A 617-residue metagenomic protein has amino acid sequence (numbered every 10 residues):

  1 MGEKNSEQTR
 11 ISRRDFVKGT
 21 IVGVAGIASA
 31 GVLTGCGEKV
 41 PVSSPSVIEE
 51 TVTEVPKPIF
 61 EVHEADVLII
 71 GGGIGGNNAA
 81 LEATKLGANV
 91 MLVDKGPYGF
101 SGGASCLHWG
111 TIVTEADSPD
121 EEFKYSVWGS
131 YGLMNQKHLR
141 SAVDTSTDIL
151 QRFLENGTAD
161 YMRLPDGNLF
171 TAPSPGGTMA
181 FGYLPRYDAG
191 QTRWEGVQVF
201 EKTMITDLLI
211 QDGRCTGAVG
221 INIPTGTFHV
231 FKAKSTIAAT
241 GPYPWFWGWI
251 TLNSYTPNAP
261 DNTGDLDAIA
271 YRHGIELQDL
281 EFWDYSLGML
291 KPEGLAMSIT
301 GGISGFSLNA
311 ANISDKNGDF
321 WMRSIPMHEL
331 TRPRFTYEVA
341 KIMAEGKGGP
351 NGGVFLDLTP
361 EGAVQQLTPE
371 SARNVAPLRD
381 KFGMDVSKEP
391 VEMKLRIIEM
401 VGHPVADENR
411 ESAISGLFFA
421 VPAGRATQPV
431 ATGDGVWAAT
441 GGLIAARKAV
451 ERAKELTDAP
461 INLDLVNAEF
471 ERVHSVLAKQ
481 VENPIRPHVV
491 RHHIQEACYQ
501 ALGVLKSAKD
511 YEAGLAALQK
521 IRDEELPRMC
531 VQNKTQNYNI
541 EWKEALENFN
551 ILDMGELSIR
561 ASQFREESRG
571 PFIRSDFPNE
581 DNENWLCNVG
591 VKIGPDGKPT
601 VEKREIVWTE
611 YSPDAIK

Functional and structural regions predicted by a protein language model:
M1-D15, A25, A30: N-terminal secretory signal peptides
V47, E54-P58, H63, A88 (+10 more regions): Glycine- and aromatic-enriched mobile tails/lids
E61-G73: Beta1/beta-strand and adjacent pyrophosphate-binding region of the FAD-binding site in flavoprotein oxidoreductases
L86-A104: Glycine-rich FAD pyrophosphate-binding loop
V113-S141: Glycine-rich active-site loop/strand segments that organize a redox cofactor
S146-K232, A239-I250, S286-I303, L308 (+1 more regions): Conserved redox-cofactor binding core of oxidoreductases
I269, I275-S387, G435, A439 (+1 more regions): An anion/pyrophosphate-binding glycine-rich loop and adjacent beta-alpha core in soluble alpha-beta enzymes
